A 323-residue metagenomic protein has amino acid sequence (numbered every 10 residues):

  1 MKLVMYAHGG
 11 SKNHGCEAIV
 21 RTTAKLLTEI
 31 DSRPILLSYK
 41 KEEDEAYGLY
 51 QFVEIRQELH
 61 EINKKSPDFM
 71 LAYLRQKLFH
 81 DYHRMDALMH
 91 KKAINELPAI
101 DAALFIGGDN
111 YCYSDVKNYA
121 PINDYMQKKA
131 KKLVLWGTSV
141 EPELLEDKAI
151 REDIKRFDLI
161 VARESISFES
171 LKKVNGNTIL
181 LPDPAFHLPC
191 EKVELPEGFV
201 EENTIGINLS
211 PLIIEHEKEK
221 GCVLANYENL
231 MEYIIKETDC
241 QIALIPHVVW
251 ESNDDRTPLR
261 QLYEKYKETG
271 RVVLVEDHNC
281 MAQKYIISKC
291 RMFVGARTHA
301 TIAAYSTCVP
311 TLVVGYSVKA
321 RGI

Functional and structural regions predicted by a protein language model:
M1-I323: Active-site anion-handling motifs in enzyme catalytic cores
